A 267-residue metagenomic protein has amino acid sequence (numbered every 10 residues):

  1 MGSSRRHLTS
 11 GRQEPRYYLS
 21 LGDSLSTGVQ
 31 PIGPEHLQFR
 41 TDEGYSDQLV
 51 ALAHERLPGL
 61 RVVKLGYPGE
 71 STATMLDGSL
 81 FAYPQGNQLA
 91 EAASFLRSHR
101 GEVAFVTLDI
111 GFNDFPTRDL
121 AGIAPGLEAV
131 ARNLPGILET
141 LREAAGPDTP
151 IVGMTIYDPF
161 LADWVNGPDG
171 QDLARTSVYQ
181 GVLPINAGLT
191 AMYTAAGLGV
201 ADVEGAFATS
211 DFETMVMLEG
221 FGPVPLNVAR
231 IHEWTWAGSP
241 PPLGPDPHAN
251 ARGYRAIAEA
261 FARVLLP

Functional and structural regions predicted by a protein language model:
G2-P68: Serine-esterase "nucleophile elbow" of acetyl-processing enzymes
L25-Q30, G69-S79, N113-F115: Active-site neighborhood of divalent metal-dependent phosphoester/pyrophosphate hydrolases
G33-F39, G78-F81, A121-G126, R175: Short glycine-enriched, charge-decorated loop/helix-capping segments at active-site entrances that position
T41-Q48, N133, I185, G253 (+1 more regions): Conserved alpha-helical elements of sugar-nucleotide-dependent glycosyltransferases
L65, L76-P84, G101: Acidic/His-rich segments in extracytoplasmic proteins that coordinate ligands and/or metal ions
G66-T72, F207-A208: Acidic helix-start/capping segments at beta-turn-to-alpha-helix junctions
G86-P247, A251, A262: Alpha-helical cap/lid subdomain in secreted, periplasmic, or secretory-pathway luminal O-acyl-processing enzymes
I257, F261, L265: Hydrophobic "lid"/C-terminal helical patch of Rossmann-like NAD(P)-dependent dehydrogenase/epimerase domains
